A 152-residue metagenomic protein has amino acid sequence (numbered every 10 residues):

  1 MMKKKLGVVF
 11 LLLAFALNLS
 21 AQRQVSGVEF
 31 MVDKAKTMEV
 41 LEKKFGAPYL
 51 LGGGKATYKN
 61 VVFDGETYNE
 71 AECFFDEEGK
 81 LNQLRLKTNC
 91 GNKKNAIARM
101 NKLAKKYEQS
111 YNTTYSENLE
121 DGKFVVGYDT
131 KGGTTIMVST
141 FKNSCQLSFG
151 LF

Functional and structural regions predicted by a protein language model:
M1-K3: N-terminal secretory signal peptides that target proteins for export/translocation
K5-F15: Sec-dependent N-terminal signal peptides
G7, R23, Y68-E70, K123: Short beta-strand-initiation
L17-A21: Sec/Tat signal peptide C-region and signal peptidase I cleavage site
Q22-K55, K87-F152: Non-cytosolic coordination micro-motifs
V61-L103: Mid-chain, structured segments of secreted extracytoplasmic proteins
